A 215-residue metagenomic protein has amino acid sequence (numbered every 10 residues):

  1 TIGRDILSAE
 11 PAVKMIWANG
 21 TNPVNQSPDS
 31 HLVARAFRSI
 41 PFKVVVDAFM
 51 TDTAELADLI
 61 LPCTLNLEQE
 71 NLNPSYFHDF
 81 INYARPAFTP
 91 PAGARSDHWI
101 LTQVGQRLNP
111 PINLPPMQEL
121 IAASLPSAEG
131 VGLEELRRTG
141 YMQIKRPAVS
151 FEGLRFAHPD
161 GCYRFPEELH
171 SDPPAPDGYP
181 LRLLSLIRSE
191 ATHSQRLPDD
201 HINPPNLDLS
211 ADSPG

Functional and structural regions predicted by a protein language model:
T1-P91, S124-G215: A cross-kingdom feature strongest in bacterial/archaeal respiratory oxidoreductases
A87-T102: Alpha-amylase-like alpha-glycosidases and glucanotransferases acting on alpha-linked glucans and related
H98-L114: Non-catalytic, well-ordered alpha-helical segments in soluble enzyme domains
N109, A122-L125: Short amphipathic alpha-helical surface patches that mediate protein-protein
P115-I121: Short catalytic/ligand-gating loop segments at beta-alpha or beta-beta junctions within enzyme catalytic domains
